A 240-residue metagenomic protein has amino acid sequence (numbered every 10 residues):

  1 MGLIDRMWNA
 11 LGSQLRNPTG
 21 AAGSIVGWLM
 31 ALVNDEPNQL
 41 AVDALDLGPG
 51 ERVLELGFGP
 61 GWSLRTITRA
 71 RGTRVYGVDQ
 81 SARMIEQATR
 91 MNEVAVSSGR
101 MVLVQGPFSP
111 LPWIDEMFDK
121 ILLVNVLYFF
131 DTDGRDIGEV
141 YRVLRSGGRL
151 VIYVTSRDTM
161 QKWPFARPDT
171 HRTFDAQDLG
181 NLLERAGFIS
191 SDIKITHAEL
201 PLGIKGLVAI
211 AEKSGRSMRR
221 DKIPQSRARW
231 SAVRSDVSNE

Functional and structural regions predicted by a protein language model:
M1-A22: N-terminal, positively charged/glycine-rich alpha-helical extensions of SAM-dependent methyltransferases
L32-E51: Conserved alpha-helix/loop element of class I SAM-dependent methyltransferases that forms part of the SAM/SAH-binding
R52-P110: Class I SAM-dependent methyltransferase SAM/SAH-binding core
S109-I121: A short acidic, Gly/Pro-enriched loop at the edge of an enzyme's catalytic core that lines a small-molecule cofactor
K120-T132: A short SAM/SAH-binding and catalytic strip from SAM-dependent methyltransferases
G134-S146: A short glycine-rich, Lys/Arg-flanked "PGG" loop and its adjoining helix->strand segment in the class I
R149-D178: Conserved class I S-adenosyl-L-methionine
I189, T196-E240: Core SAM-dependent methyltransferase catalytic element
